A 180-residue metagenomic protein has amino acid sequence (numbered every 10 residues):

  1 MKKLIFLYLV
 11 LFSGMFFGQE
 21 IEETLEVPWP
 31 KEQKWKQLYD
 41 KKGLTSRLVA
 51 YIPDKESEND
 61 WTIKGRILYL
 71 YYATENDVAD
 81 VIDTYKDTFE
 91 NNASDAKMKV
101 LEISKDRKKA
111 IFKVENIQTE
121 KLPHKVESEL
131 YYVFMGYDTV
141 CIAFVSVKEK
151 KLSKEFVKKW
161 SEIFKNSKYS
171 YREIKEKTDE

Functional and structural regions predicted by a protein language model:
L4-G14: Sec-dependent N-terminal signal peptides
M15-E20: Sec/Tat signal peptide C-region and signal peptidase I cleavage site
T24-K41, S167: Short conserved aromatic/hydrophobic patches within beta-strands of well-structured domains
K34, L48, K105-V114: Short, hydrophobic/aromatic-rich segments at coil-to-beta transitions
K34-A73: Secretory pathway targeting signatures of secreted, lumenal, and periplasmic proteins
I63-S104: Mid-chain, structured segments of secreted extracytoplasmic proteins
E75, L101-K109, V133-T139: A short, structured loop/turn motif at beta-sheet edges
F112-D179: Short, well-structured beta-strand
